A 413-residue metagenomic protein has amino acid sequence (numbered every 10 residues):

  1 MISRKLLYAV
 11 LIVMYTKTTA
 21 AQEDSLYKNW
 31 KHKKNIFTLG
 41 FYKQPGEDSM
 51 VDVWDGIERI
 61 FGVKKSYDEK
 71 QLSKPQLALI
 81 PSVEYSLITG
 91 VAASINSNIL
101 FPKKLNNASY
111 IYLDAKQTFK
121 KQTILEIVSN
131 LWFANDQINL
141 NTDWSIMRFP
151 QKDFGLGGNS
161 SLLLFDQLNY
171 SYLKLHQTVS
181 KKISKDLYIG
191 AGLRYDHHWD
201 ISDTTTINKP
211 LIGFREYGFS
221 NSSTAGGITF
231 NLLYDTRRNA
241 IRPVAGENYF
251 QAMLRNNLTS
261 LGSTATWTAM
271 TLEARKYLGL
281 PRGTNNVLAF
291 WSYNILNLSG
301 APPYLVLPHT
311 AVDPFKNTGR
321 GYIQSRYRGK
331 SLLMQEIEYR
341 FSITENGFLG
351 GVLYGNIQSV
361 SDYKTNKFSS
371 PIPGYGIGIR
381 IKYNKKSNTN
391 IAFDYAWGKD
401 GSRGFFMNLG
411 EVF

Functional and structural regions predicted by a protein language model:
M1-L26, L278: Bacterial Sec-dependent N-terminal signal peptides
E23-I57, K64, Q151-R282, V360-Y363: Transmembrane beta-strand segments of outer-membrane beta-barrel domains in Gram-negative and organellar OMPs
E23-N135, N139-N141, G218-P243, I343-G350 (+3 more regions): Outer-membrane beta-barrel initiation region
K70-L79, V83-T224, T229, S325-R326 (+2 more regions): Gram-negative/organellar outer-membrane beta-barrel architecture
L77, A93, L187, I228 (+7 more regions): Hydrophobic core residues within well-ordered beta-strands of beta-rich domains
L100-K104, K116-Q122, M147-Q151, H198-D200 (+7 more regions): Sequence/structural signature of outer-membrane beta-barrel proteins
D200, T204-G226, G283-N285, P303 (+4 more regions): Outer-membrane beta-barrel transmembrane domain signature
R238-T344, L349: C-terminal outer-membrane beta-barrel translocator/porin domains of Gram-negative envelope proteins and their
